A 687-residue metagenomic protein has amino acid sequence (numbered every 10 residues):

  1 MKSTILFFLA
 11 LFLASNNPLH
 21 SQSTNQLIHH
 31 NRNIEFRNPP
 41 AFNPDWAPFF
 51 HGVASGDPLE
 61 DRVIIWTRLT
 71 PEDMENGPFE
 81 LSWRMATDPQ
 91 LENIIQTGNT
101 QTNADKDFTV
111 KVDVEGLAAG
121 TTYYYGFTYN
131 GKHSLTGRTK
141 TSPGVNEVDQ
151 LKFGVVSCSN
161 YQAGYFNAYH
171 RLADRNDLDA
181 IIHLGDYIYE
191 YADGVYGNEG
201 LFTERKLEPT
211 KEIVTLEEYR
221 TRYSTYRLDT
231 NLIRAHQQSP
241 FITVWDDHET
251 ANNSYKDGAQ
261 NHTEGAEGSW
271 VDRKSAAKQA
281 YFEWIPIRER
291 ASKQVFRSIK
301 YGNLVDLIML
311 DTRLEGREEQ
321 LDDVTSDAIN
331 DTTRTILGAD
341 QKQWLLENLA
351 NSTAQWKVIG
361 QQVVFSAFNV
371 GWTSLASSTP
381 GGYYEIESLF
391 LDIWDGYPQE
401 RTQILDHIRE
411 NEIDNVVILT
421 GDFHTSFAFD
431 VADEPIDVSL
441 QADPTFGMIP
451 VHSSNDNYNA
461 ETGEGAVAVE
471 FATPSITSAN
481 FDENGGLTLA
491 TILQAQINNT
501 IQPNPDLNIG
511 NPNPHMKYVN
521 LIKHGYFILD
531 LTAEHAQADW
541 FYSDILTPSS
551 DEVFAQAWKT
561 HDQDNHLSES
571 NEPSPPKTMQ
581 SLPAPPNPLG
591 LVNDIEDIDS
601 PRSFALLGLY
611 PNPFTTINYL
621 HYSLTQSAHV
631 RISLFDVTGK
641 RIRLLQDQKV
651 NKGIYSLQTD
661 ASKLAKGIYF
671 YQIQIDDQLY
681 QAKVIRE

Functional and structural regions predicted by a protein language model:
M1-T4, R686-E687: Positively charged n-region of N-terminal signal peptides that target proteins for export
L6-S15: Bacterial N-terminal signal peptides
S21, L135-R138, R643-L644, Q648-K649 (+1 more regions): C-terminal tail/sorting-segment detector
S23-D113, L117-V592: Long, structured stretches of catalytic cores involved in phosphate-ester chemistry, encompassing
T67, D422, D594-L634, S656-S662 (+1 more regions): Glycine-centered coil/turn sites that cap beta-strands in beta-rich domains
E80, T122-Y124, Y619, S656 (+1 more regions): Short, conserved beta-strand segments of beta-strand-rich sandwich/propeller modules, principally
F108-V112, G653-T659: Short strand-edge motifs at loop-to-beta-strand transitions and within beta-strands of extracellular beta-rich domains
A119-G120, T615-T616, Q626, N651-K652 (+1 more regions): Surface-exposed loops/turns
